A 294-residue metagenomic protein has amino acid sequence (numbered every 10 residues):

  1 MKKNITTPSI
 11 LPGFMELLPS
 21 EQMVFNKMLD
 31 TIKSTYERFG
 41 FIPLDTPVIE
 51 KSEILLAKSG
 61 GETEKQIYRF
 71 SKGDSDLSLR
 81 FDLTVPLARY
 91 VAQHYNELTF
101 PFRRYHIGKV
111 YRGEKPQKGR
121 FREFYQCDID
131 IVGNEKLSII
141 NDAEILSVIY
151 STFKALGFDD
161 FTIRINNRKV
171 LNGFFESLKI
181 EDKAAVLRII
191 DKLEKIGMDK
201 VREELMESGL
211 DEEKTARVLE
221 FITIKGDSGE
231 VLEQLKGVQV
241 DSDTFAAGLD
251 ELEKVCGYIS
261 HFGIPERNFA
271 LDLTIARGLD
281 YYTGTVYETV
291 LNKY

Functional and structural regions predicted by a protein language model:
M1-Q22, S71: Auxiliary tRNA-acceptor-end handling modules of aminoacyl-tRNA synthetases
K2, E21-F39, E50-K51, D74 (+4 more regions): Positively charged, Gly/Ser-enriched RNA/tRNA-binding surfaces
K2, L44, V48-L77: Polyanion/phosphate-binding surface patch
T46-V48, T162-K169, D272: Acidic carboxylate-rich catalytic motifs and surrounding loops in phosphoryl-/glycosyl-chemistry enzymes
K58-E62, S177-K179, T285: Short low-complexity, flexible loop/linker segments enriched in glycine and/or proline with clustered acidic
K65-D74, I180-M206, L210, L291: Acidic, His- and aromatic-enriched active-site or binding-groove loops in soluble protein domains that engage sugars
E123-D128, I165-G173: Short, conserved phosphate-binding/catalytic loop or strand-edge motifs used in phosphoryl-/nucleotidyl-transfer
